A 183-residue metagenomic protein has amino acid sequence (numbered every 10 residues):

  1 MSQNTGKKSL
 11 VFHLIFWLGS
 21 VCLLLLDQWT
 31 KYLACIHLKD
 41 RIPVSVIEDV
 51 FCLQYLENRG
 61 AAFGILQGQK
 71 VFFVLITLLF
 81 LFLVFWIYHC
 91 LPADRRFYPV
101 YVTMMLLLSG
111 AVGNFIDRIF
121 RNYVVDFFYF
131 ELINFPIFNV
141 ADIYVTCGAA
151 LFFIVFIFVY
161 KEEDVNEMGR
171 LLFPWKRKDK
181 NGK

Functional and structural regions predicted by a protein language model:
M1-K183: Alpha-helical transmembrane bundles and membrane-interface segments of multipass inner-membrane proteins
